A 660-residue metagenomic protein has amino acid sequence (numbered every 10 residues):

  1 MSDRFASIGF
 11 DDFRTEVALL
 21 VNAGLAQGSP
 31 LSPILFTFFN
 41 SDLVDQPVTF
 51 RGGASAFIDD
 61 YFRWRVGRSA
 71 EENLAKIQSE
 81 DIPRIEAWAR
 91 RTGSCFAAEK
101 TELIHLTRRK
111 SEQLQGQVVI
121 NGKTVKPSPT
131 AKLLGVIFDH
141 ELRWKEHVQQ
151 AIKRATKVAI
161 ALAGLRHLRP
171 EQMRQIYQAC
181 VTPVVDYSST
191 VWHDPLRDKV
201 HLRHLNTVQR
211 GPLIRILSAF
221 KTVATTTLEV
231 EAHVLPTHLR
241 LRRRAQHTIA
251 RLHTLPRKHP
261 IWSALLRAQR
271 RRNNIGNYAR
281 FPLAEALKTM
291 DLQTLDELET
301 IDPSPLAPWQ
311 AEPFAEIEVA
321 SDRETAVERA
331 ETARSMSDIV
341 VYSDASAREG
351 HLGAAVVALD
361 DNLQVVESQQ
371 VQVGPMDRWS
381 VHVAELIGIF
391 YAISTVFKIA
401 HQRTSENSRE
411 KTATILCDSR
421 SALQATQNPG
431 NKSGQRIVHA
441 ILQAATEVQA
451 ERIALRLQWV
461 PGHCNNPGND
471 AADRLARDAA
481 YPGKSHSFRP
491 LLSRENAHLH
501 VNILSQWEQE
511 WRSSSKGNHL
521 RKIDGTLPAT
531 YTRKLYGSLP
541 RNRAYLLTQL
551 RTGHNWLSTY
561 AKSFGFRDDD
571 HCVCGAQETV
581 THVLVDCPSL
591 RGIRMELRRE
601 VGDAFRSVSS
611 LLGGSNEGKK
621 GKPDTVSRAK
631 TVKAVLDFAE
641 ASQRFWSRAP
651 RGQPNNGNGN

Functional and structural regions predicted by a protein language model:
M1-S29, R65: Conserved pre-catalytic core of RNA-dependent polymerases
S2-D3, L106-G122, L142, G164-Q178 (+4 more regions): RNase H-like, metal-dependent ribonuclease domains
F13-T15, E80-P83, A87, R91-P129: Short, conserved micro-motifs composed of acidic
V21-F50, R143, E171-R174, Q178: Conserved pre-motif C helix in the palm subdomain of viral-like polymerases
G24-L25, Y61-R90, R108, L196 (+1 more regions): Catalytic palm subdomain of template-directed nucleic-acid polymerases, centered on the conserved carboxylate motif
P33-R68, A400-N407: Active-site palm subdomain of RNA-directed nucleic acid polymerases
A54, L74-Q78, I82, F96 (+3 more regions): Hydrophobic packing residues in well-ordered alpha-helices of helical domains and bundles
N73-G93, T156, E328-E331, I387-S394 (+1 more regions): Inter-domain linker/hinge segments that demarcate the starts of reverse transcriptase and RNase H-type modules
